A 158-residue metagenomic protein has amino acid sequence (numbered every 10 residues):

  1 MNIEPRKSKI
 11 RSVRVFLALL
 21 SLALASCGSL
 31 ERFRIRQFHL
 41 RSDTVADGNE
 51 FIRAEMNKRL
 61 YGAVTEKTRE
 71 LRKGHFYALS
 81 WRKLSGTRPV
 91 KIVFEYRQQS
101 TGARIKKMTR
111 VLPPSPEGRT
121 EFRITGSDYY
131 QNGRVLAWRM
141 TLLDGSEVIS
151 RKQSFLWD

Functional and structural regions predicted by a protein language model:
M1-C27: Sec-dependent bacterial lipoprotein signal peptides
A25-D43: Bacterial Sec signal peptide processing site at the extreme N-terminus
R53-K83, R119-R123: Contiguous beta-strand segments within globular domains
R88-R97: Beta-strand-rich binding/interaction modules
S100-K107: Short beta-strand and strand-turn-strand segments in soluble, beta-rich domains
R110-G118: Short proline/glycine- and polar residue-rich coil/turn motifs
Y129-V135: Short glycine/proline/serine/threonine-rich loop/turn segments at secondary-structure transition edges
V148-D158: Short beta-strand elements
